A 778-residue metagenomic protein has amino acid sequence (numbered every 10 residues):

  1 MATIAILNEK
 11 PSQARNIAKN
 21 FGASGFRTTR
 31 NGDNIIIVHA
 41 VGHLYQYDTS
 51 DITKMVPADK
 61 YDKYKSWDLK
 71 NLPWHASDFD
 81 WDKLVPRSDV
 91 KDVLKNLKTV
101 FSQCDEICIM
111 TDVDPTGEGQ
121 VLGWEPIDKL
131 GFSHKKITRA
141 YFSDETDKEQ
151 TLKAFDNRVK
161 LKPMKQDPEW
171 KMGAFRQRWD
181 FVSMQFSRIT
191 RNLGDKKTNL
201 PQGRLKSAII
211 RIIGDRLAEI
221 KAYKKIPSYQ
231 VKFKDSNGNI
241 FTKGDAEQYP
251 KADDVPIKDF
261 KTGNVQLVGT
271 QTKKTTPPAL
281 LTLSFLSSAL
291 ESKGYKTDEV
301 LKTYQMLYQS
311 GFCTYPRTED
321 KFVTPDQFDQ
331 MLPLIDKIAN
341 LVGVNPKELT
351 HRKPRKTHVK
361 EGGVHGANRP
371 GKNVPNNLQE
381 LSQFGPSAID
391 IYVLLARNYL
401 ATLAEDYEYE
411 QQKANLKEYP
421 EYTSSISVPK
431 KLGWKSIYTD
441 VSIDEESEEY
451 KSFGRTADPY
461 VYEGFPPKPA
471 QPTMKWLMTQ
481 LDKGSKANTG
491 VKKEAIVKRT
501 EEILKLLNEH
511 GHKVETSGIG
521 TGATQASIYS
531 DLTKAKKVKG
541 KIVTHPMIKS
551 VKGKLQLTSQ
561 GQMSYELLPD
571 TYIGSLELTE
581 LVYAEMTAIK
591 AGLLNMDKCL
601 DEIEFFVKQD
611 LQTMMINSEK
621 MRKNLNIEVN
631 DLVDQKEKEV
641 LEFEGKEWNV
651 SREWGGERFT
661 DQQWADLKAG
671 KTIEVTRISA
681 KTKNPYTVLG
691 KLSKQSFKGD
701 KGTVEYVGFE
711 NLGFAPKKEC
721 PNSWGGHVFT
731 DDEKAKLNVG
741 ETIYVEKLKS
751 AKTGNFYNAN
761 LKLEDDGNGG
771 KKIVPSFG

Functional and structural regions predicted by a protein language model:
M1-Q185, E446, G454-T456, F465-K468 (+2 more regions): Intrinsically disordered, low-complexity regulatory segments
A2-A5, S24-F26, I127, I137 (+3 more regions): Basic, low-complexity terminal or inter-domain segments flanking catalytic cores
Q13-A18, D195-S228, K232, D390-I391 (+5 more regions): NTP-handling and nucleic-acid-processing catalytic cores
G25-T28, K135, P163-P168, I189-N192 (+3 more regions): Active-site phosphate-binding and catalytic loops of NTP-dependent enzymes
K95, Q103, Q150-F233, T270-K274: C-terminal or mid-to-C-terminal helical accessory/interaction module adjacent to the motor/catalytic core
M164-K165, Y249-A279: Metal- or metallocofactor-binding catalytic centers and their adjacent structured scaffolds across diverse enzyme
T276, L281, F285-K293, K302: Structured, charged N-terminal subsegments at the starts of enzyme catalytic cores and at intra-chain domain/subunit
